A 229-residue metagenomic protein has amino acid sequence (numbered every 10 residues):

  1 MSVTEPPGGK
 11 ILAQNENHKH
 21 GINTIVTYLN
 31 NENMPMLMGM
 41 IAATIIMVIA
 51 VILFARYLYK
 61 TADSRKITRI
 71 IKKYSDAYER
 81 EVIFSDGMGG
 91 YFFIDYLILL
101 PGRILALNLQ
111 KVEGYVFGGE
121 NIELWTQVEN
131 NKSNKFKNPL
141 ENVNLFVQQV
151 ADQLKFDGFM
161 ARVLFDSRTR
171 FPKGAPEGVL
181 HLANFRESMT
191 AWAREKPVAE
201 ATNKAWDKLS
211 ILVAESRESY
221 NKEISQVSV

Functional and structural regions predicted by a protein language model:
S2-F92, I98-I104, E113, E129-V229: Surface-exposed interaction regions that form or flank ligand-binding interfaces
G90, G118-G119: Short, glycine/acidic-enriched capping/hinge loops at junctions between secondary-structure elements
A106-Y115, N121-I122: Active-site ExK catalytic segment of metal-dependent nucleases
I122-V128: Short polybasic amphipathic segments
